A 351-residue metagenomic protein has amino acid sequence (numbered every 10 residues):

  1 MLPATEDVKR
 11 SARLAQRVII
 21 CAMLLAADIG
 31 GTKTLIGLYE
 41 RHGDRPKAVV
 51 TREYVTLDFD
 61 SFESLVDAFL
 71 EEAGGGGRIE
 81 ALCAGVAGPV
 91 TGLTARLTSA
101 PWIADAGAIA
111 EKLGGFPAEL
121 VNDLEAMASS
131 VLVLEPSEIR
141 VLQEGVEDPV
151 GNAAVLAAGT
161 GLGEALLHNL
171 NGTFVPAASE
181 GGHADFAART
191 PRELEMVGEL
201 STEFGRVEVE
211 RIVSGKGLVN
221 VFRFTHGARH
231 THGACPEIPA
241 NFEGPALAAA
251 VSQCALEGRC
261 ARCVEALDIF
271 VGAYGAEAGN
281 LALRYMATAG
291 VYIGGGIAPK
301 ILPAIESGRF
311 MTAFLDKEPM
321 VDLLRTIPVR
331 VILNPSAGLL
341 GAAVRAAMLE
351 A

Functional and structural regions predicted by a protein language model:
M1-A22: N-terminal amphipathic/basic-hydrophobic helices that include classical n-h-c signal peptides and signal-anchor
I19-R78, E195-A351: ATP-binding/phosphotransfer module of carbohydrate and carboxylate kinases, centering on a glycine-rich
L24-D28, I79-C83, E119, G145 (+2 more regions): Short glycine-aspartate micro-motif
R41-R45, T98-I103, L134-L142, N169-A177 (+1 more regions): A glycine- and small-aliphatic-rich helix-loop capping segment at beta-alpha/alpha-beta transitions that lines
A73-L120, E125-E138, V155, P299-P303: Short beta-strand-loop/turn "lid" adjacent to the catalytic site in phosphate-handling enzymes
I79, G114-F116, P149-A153, L162 (+2 more regions): Short coil/turn connectors at secondary-structure junctions
E135-V146, G151, A346-A351: Short, electropositive alpha-helical surface patch
V141-E210, L302-P303, F310-L315, P319-L324: Glycine-rich phosphate-binding loop of actin/hexokinase-like ATP-binding domains
